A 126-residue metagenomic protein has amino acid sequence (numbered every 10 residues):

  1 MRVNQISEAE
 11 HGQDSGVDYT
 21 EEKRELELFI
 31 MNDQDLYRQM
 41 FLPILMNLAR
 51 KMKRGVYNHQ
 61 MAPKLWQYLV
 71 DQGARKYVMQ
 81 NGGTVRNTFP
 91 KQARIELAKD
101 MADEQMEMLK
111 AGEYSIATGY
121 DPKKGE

Functional and structural regions predicted by a protein language model:
M1-E126: Acidic interaction surfaces
